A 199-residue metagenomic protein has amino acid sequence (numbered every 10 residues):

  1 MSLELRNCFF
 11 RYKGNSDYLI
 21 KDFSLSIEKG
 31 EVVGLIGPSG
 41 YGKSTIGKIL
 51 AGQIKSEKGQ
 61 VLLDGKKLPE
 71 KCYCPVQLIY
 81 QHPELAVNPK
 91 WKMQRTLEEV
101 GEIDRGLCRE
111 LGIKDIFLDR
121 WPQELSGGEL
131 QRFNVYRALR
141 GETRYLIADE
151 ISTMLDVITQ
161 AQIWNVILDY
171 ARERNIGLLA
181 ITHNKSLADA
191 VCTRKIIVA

Functional and structural regions predicted by a protein language model:
M1-S2, F9-D22: A short, flexible loop at the N-terminus of ABC-type nucleotide-binding domains that lies
I36-P38: The feature captures the beta-strand-to-loop junction immediately N-terminal to the Walker
A51: Helix-to-loop junction immediately C-terminal to a conserved catalytic motif
K58-C72: Conserved ABC transporter NBD signature motif
H82, P89-D104: Q-loop/switch helix immediately C-terminal to the Walker
W121-L125, E129: Conserved ABC ATPase signature
A161-R174: Helical segment within the ABC ATPase nucleotide-binding domain
